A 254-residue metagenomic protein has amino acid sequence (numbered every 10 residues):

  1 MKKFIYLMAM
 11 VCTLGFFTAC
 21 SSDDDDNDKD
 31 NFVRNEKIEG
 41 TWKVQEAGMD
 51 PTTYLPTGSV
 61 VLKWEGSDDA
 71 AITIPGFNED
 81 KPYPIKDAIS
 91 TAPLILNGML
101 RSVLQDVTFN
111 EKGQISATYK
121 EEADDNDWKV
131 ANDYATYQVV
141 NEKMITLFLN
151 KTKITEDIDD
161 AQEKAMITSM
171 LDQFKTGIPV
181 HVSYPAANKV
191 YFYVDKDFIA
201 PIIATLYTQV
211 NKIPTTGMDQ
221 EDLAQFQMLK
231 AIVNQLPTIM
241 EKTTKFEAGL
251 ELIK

Functional and structural regions predicted by a protein language model:
M1-M8: Bacterial N-terminal signal peptides that target proteins for export
F4, T13-Q45, M49, A248-K254: Bacterial Sec-dependent N-terminal signal peptides
M8, C12, A92, L96 (+4 more regions): Short, flexible helical or helix-coil boundary motifs
D28, P93-I95, N234-T238: Short, P/G- and charge-enriched loop/turn segments at secondary-structure junctions
T41-E79, M99, V103: Post-signal-peptide N-terminal segment of Sec-exported extracytoplasmic proteins
G48, N78-T205: Contiguous, well-ordered beta-strand patches that form the walls/edges of small beta-barrel/beta-sandwich domains
W64-Y83, D159-S169, T208-Q235: Flexible coil/linker segments and helix-coil junctions enriched in charged and small residues
Y134-V139, A200-K254: Edge beta-strand at a domain terminus
